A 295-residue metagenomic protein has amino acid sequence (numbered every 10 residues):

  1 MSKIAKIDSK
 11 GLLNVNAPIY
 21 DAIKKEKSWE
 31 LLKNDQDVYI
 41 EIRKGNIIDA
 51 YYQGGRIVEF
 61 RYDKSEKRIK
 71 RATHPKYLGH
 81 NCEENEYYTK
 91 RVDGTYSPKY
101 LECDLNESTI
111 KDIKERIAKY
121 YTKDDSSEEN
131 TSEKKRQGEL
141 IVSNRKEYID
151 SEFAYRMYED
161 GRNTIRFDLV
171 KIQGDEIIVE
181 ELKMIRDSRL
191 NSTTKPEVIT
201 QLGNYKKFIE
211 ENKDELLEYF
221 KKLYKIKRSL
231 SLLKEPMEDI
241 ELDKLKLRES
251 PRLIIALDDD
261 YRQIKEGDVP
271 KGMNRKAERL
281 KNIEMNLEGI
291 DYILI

Functional and structural regions predicted by a protein language model:
M1-I295: Charged, terminal alpha-helix-loop-beta segments that serve as non-catalytic nucleic-acid engagement and/or assembly
